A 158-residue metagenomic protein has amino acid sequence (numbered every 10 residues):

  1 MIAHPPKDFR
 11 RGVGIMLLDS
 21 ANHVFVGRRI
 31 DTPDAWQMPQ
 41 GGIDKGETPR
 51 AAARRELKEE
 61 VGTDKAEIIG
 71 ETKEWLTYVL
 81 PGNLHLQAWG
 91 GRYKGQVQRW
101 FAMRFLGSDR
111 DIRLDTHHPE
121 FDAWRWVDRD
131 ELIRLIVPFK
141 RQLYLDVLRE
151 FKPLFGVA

Functional and structural regions predicted by a protein language model:
M1-M16, G90-G91: Acidic, metal-coordinating catalytic segment for phosphate/diphosphate chemistry, firing primarily on the Nudix
D19: Short, acidic, Ser/Thr-enriched surface-loop or helix-capping motifs
H23-V24: Entry beta-strands of beta-propeller and related beta-repeat scaffolds
T32-D34: A conserved beta-turn-beta hairpin within the catalytic core of GNAT-like acetyltransferases that forms part
Q37-Q40: A short gly/proline-enriched turn/hairpin at secondary-structure junctions
I43-P138: Unchanged
R129-A158: Charged phosphate-binding loop/patch that engages nucleotide di/tri-phosphates or the phosphate backbone of nucleic
